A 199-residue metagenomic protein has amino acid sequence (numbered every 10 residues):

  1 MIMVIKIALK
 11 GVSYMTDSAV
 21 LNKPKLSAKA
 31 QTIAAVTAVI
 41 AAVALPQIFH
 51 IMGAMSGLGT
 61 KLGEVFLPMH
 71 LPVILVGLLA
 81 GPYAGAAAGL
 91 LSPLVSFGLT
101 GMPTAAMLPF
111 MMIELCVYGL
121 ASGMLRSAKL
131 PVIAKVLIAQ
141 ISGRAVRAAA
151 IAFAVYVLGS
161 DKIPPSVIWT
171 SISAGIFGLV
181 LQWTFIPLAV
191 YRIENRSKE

Functional and structural regions predicted by a protein language model:
M1-Y14: Short, Lys/Arg-enriched N-terminal segments with co-localized hydrophobic residues within the first ~10-30 amino acids
G11-L78, Y83-A84: Hydrophobic transmembrane alpha-helices
D17, H50-G63, L67, G101-P109 (+2 more regions): Membrane-embedded alpha-helical hairpins and interfacial helices in multi-pass inner-membrane proteins
T32-T37, L71, A86-L90, L108-I113 (+3 more regions): Hydrophobic alpha-helical transmembrane segments
V39-V43, S92-P93, L115, R144: Residue-level recognition of pore/gate-forming positions within transmembrane alpha-helices of multi-pass
M69-V73, M111-Y118, Q182: Hydrophobic core segments of transmembrane alpha-helices in multi-pass, intramembrane catalytic enzymes
S92-G123: Helix-adjacent hinge/juxtasegments
